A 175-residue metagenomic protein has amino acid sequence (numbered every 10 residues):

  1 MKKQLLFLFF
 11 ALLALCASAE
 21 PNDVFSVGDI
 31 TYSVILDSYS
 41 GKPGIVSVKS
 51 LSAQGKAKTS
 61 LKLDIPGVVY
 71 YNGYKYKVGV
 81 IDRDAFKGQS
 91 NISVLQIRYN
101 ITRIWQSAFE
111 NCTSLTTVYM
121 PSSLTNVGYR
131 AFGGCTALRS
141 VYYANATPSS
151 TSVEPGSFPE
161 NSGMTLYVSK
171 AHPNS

Functional and structural regions predicted by a protein language model:
M1-Q4: Positively charged n-region of N-terminal signal peptides that target proteins for export
F7-A14: Bacterial N-terminal signal peptides
C16-P21, S26-D29: Boundary at the C-terminal end of the N-terminal hydrophobic targeting segment
T31-S33, Y76: Short, isolated positions in well-ordered beta-strands
Y39, K58-V80, Q89-R103, E110-N126 (+2 more regions): Structural signature of tandem-repeat unit edges
P43-K49: Non-globular, low-complexity intrinsically disordered regions
E154-S157, N174-S175: Short, aromatic/basic amphipathic alpha-helical patches
